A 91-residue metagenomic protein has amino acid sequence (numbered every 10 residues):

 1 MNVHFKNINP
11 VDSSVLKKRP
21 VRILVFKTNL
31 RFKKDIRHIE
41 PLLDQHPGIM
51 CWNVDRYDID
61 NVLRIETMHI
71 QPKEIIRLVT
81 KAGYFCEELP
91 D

Functional and structural regions predicted by a protein language model:
N2-H4: Conserved phosphate-binding loops in N-terminal lobes of ATP-dependent enzymes of the actin/Hsp70/sugar-kinase
K6-D12, D44-C51: Short amphipathic beta-strand starts and helix->beta connectors
S13-R31: Short glycine-/aliphatic-rich beta-strand segments at the starts of folded cytosolic domains
K17, W52-V54, G83-D91: Conserved short beta-strand edge segments in small beta-sheet-based binding/regulatory domains
N29-P47: Short amphipathic alpha-helix segments
H38-L43, E74-G83: Short amphipathic alpha-helices in soluble, non-transmembrane regions that often serve as interface/regulatory elements
D58-I65: Surface-exposed aromatic
T67-P72: Helix N-cap motif at beta-to-alpha junctions
